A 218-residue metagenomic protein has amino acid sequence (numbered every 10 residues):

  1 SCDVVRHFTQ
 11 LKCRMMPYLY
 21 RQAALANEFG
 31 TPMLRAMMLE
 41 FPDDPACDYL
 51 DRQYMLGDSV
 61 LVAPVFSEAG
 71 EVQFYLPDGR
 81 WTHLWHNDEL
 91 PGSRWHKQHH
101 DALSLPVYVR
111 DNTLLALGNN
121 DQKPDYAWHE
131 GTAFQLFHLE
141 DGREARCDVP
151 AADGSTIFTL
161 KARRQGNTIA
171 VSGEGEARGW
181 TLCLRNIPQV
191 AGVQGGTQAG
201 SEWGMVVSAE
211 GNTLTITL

Functional and structural regions predicted by a protein language model:
S1-A177, T181-I187: Catalytic core of carbohydrate-active enzymes
L84-A102, G192-I216: Solvent-exposed beta-strand/loop surfaces of large extracellular or lumenal domains
S172-R178, A209-N212, T217-L218: Secondary-structure transition/turn motif
